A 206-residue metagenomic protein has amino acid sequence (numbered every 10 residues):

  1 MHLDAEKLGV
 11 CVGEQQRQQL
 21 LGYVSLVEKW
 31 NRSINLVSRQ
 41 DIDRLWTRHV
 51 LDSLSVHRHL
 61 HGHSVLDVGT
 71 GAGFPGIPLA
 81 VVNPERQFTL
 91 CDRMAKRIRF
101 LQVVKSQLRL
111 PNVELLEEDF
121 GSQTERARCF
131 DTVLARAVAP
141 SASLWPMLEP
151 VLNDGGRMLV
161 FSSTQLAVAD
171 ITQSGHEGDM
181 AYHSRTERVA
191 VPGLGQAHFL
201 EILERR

Functional and structural regions predicted by a protein language model:
M1-G62, L66, K96-R99, V103-V113: Class I SAM-dependent transferase core
V10, I34-N35, D43-R44, A72 (+3 more regions): Flexible, active-site-adjacent loop/turn segments at secondary-structure boundaries
Q16, I42, A80, L116-D119 (+1 more regions): Short loop/turn and capping residues at structural boundaries
V68-T70: Conserved beta-strand/loop positions that form the S-adenosyl-L-methionine
A72-E85: Conserved SAM-binding loop of SAM-dependent methyltransferases across substrates and taxa, primarily the Class I
E85-R206: S-adenosylmethionine
